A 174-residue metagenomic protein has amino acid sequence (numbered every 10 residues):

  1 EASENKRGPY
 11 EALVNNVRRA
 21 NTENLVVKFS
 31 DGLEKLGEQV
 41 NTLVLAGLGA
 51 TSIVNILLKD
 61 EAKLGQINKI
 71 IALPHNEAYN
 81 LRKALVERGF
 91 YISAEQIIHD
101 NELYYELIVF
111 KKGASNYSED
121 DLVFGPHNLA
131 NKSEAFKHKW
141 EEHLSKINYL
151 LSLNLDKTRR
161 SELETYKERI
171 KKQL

Functional and structural regions predicted by a protein language model:
E1, V26, K69-I71: A structural signal for isolated positions on well-ordered beta-strands in alpha/beta enzyme cores
E1-A2, L45: Conserved SAM-binding loop
S3-N41: S-adenosyl-L-methionine
L33-E34, T51-L174: Class I S-adenosyl-L-methionine
N41-T42, N68: Conserved acidic residues
L43-A50: Conserved proline-anchored active-site loop of SAM-dependent methyltransferases that bridges a beta-strand
